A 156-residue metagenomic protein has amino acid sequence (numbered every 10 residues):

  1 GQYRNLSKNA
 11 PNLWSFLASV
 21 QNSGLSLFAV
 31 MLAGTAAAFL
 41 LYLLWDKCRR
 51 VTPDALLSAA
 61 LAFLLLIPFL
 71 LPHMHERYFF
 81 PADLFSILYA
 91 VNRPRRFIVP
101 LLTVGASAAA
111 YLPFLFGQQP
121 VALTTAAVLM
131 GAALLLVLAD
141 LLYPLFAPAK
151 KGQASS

Functional and structural regions predicted by a protein language model:
G1-L70, L145-A147: Aromatic/glycine/proline-enriched transmembrane-helix motif characteristic of membrane-embedded glycan-assembly enzymes
G1-P11, A60, R93-S156: Transmembrane helical bundles and short interhelical boundary loops of multi-pass, membrane-embedded
V20, L88-Y89, L112: Generic hydrophobic alpha-helical segments
T35, Y78-S86, A126-A133: Membrane-embedded alpha-helical segments of multi-pass membrane proteins, especially the transmembrane helices
A38-L40, A60-I67, F80-I87, A106-A110: Hydrophobic, membrane-inserted alpha-helices
K47-R49, I87-R95: Juxtamembrane helix-break-helix junctions at the cytosolic face of small multi-pass alpha-helical membrane proteins
P53, P68-E76, A90-R93: Short, contiguous acidic/charged loop-to-helix segments that flank catalytic cores in large enzymes
L71-F80, L115-L123: Membrane-interface catalytic loops of GT-C/OST-like multi-pass glycosylation enzymes that act
